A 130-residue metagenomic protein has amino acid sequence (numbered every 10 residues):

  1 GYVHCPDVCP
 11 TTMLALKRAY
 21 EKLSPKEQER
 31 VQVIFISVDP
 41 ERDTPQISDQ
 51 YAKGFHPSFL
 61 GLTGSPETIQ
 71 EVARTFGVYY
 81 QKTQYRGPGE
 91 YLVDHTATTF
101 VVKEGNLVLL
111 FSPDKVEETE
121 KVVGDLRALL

Functional and structural regions predicted by a protein language model:
G1, C9, A73: Short, flexible helix/strand-to-coil boundary loops that buttress conserved ligand/catalytic motifs in alpha/beta
G1-P6, V38: Aromatic-flanked redox-active Cys/Sec active sites in thiol-based oxidoreductases, especially the WC-centered
P6, E41-P45, V116, E120: Loop/helix-junction capping segments adjacent to catalytic residues or to phosphate/diphosphate-binding pockets
C9-T12, L92: Short, conserved glycine- and acidic-residue-centered signature motifs in active-site or ligand-binding loops
T11-V72: Structural microenvironment flanking redox-active thiols in thiol-disulfide oxidoreductases
T68-D125: Thiol/disulfide oxidoreductase modules built on the thioredoxin-like
L126-L130: Short, hydrophobic alpha-helical segments
